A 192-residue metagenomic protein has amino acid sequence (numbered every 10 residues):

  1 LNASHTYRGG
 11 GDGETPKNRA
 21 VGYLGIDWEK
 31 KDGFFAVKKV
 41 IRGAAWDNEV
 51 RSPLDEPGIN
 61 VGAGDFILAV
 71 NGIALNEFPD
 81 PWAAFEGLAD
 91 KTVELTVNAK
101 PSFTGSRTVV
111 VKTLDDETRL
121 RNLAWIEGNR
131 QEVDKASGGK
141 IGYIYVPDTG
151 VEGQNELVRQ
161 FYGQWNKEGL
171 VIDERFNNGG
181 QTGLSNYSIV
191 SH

Functional and structural regions predicted by a protein language model:
N2-E49, D134-K135: PDZ/PDZ-like peptide-tail recognition elements
G10-G11, T15-K17, A44-L54, L68 (+1 more regions): Cleft-lining beta-strand/loop regions that shape enzyme active-site pockets
G58: Basic, Lys/Arg- and aromatic-enriched nucleic-acid-binding interface segment
G64: Conserved catalytic motifs of ABC-family nucleotide-binding domains
